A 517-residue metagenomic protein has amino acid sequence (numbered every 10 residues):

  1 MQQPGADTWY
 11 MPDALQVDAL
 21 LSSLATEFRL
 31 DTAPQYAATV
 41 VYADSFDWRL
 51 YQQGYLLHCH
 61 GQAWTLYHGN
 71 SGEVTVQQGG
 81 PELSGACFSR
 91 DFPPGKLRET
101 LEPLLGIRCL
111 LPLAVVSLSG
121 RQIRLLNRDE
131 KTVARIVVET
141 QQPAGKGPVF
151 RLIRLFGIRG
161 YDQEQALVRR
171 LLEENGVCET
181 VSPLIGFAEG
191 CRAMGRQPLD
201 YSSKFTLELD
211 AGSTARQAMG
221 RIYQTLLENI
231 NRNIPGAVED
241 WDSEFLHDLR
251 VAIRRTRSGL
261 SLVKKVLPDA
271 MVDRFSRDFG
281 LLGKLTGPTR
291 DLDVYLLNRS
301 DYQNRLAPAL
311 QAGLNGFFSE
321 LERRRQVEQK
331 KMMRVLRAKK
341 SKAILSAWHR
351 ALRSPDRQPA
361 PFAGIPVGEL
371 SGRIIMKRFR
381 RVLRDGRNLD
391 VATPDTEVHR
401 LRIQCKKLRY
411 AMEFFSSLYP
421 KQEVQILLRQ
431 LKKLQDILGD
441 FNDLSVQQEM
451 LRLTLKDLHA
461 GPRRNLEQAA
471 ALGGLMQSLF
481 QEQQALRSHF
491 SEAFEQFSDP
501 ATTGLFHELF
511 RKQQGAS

Functional and structural regions predicted by a protein language model:
M1-S517: Function-determining surface determinants
